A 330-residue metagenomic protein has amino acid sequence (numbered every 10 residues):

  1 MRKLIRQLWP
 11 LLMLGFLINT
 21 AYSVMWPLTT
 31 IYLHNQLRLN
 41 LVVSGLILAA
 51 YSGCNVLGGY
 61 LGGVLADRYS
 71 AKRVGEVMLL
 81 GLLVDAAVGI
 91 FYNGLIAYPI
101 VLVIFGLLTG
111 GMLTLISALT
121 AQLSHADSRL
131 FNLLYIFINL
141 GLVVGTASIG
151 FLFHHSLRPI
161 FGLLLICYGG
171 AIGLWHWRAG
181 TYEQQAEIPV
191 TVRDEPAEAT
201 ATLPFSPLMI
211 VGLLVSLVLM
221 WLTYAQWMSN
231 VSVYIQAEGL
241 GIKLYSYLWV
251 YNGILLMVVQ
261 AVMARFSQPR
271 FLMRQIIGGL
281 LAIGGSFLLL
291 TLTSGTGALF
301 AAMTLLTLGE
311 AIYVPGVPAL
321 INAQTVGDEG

Functional and structural regions predicted by a protein language model:
M1-I5, G180-S216: Juxtamembrane intracellular "pre-TM" segments in multi-pass secondary transporters
R2-S52, M209-S216, W221-L248: Helix-loop boundary and gating motifs at the non-cytosolic
F16, I96-G111, V218, A298-I312: Hydrophobic core of transmembrane alpha-helices in multi-pass small-molecule transporters, especially MFS/SLC-type
L57-N93: Conserved MFS/SLC helix-loop-helix module at the cytosolic interface between two early adjacent transmembrane helices
G58-S70, F153, V259-L272: Helix-to-loop junctions at the C-terminal end of transmembrane segments in multipass secondary transporters
R73-A87, R274-L289: Structural signature of the two symmetry-related core transmembrane helices
V103-I138: Cytoplasmic helix-loop-helix junction between adjacent transmembrane helices in 12-TM secondary transporters
I160-H176: Symmetry-related core transmembrane helices of the 12-TM Major Facilitator Superfamily/SLC fold
